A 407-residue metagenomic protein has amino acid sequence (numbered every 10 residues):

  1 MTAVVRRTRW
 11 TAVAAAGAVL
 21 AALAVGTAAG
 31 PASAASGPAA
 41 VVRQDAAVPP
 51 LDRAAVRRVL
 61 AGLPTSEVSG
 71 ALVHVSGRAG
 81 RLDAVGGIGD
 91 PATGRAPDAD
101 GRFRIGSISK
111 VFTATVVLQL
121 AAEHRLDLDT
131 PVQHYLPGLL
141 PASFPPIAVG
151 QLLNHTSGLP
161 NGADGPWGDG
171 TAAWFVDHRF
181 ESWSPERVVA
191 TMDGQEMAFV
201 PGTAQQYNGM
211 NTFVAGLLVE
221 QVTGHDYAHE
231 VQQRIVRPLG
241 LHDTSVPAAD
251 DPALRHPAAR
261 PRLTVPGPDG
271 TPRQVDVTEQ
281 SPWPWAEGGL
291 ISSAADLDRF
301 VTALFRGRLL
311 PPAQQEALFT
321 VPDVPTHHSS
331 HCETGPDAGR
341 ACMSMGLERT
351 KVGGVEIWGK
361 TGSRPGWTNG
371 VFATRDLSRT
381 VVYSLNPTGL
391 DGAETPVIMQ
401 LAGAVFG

Functional and structural regions predicted by a protein language model:
M1-S36: Secretory targeting and sorting signals
T2-A3, G30, A34-V85, V275-G407: Catalytic loop of the DD-peptidase/beta-lactamase superfamily, centered on the K-T-G motif and neighboring
D52, V56, I105, S109 (+5 more regions): Hydrophobic (often cysteine-bearing) scaffold residues that line and stabilize catalytic clefts of nucleotide/cofactor
L60, A79, T113, V117 (+7 more regions): Residue-level preference for non-acidic, small/hydrophobic
E67-S69, T93-G150, F199-N208, W285: Short active-site loop at a secondary-structure junction that contains or immediately precedes the catalytic residue(s)
L82-A84, T93-R95, N161-A163: Short, solvent-exposed loop/turn elements at domain surfaces
G87-G89: Solvent-exposed serine/threonine-rich low-complexity stretches and specific carbohydrate-binding patches
F144-E356: Short, surface-exposed loop or secondary-structure junction motifs that flank catalytic or metal-binding residues
